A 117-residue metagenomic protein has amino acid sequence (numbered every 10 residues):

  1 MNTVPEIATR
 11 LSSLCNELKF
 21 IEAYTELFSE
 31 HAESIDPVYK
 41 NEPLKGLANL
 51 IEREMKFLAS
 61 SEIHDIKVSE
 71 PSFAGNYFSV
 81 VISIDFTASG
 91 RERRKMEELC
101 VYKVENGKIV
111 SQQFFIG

Functional and structural regions predicted by a protein language model:
M1-E30: Short acidic-aromatic low-complexity motifs
I21, T25-S69: A solvent-exposed, acidic/Ser-Thr-rich amphipathic alpha-helical stretch
F28, I84-F86, C100, I116: Short beta-strand segments enriched in hydrophobic/aromatic residues within well-folded beta-rich domains
I66-P71, S83, E97-K103: Hydrophobic/aromatic beta-strand elements that line small-molecule binding cavities or substrate pockets in beta-rich
G75-I84: A short hydrophobic beta-strand element
F86-R94: Short, cysteine-centered beta-strand-loop-beta hairpins and adjacent loop/turn segments enriched in charged/polar
E97-G117: Short beta-strand edge/turn micro-motifs at domain boundaries
